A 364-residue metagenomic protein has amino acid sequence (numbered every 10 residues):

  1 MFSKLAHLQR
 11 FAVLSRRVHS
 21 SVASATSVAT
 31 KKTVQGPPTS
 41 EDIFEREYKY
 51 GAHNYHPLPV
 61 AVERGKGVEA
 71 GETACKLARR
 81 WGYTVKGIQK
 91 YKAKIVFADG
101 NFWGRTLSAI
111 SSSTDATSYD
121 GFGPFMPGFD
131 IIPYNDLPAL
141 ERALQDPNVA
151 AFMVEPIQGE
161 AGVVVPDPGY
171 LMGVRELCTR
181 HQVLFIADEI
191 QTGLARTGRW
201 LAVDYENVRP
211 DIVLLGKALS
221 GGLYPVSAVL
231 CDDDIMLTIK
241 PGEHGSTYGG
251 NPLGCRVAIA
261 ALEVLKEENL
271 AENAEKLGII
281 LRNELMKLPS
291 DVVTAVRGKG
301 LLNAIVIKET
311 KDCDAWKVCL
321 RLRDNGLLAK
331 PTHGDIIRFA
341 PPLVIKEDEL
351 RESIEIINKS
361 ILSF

Functional and structural regions predicted by a protein language model:
M1-S15: N-terminal chloroplast transit peptides
F2, H19-F364: Conserved N-terminal phosphate-binding loop of PLP-dependent enzymes in the Aspartate aminotransferase
